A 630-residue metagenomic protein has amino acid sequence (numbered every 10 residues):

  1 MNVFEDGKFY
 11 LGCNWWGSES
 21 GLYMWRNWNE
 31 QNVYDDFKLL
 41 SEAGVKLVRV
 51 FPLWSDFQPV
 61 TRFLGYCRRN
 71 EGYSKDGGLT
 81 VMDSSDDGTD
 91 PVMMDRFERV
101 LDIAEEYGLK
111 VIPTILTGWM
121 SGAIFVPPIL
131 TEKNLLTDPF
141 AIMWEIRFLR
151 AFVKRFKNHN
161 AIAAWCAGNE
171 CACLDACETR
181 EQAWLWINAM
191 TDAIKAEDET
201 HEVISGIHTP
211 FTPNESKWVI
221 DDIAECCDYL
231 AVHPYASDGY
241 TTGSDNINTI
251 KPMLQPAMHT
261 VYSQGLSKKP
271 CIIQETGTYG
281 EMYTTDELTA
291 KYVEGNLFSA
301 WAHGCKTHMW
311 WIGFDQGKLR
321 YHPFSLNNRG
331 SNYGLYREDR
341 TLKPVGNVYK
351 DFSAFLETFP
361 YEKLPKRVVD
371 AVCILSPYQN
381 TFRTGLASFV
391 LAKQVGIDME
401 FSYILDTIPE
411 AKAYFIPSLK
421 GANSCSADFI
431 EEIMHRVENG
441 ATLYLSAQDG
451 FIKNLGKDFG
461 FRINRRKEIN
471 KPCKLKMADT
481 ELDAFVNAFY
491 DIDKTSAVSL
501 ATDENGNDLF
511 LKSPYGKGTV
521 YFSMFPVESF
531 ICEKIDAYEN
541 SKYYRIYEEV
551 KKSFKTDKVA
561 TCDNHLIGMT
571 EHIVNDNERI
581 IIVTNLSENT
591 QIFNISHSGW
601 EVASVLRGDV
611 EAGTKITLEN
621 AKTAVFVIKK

Functional and structural regions predicted by a protein language model:
N2-D221, C227: Active-site mouth of glycoside hydrolases
G17, A172-A176, Y235-S237, T241-N246 (+3 more regions): Active-site clefts of carbohydrate-active enzymes
N32-D36, R147-V153, P210-D221, M253-S263 (+4 more regions): Alpha-helical scaffolding within the catalytic cores of extracellular/periplasmic polymer-degrading hydrolases
E181, H201-I207, F211-E281, A354: Glycoside hydrolase catalytic-domain groove-lining segments
T276, T289-N327: Substrate-binding cleft of secreted/luminal carbohydrate-active enzymes
G313-D370: Aromatic-rich peripheral "rim/lid" segments of glycoside hydrolase catalytic domains that contact and position glycan
F389-P409: A short, well-structured beta->alpha microelement
A422-K630: A conserved amphipathic helix/loop scaffold that creates a polar/acidic microenvironment used either to coordinate
